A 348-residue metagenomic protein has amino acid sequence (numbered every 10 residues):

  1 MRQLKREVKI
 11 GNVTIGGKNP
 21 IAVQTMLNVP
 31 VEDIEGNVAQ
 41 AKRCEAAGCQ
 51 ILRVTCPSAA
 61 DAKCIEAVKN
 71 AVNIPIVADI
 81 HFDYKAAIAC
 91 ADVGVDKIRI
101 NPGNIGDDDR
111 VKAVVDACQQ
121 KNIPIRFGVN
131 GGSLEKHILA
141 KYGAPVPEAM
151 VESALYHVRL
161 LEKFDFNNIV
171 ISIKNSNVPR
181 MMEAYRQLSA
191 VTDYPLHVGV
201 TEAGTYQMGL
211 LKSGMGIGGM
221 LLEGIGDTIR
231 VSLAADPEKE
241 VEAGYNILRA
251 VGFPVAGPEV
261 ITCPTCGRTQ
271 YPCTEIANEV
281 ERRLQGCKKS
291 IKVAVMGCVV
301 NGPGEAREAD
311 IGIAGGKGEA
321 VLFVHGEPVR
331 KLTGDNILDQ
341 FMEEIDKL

Functional and structural regions predicted by a protein language model:
M1-M26, Q119, R282: N-terminal amphipathic alpha-helix/helix-capping segment at the start of soluble metabolic enzymes
K18-G36, T55, I74-F82, I138-V151 (+1 more regions): Active-site mouth loops of central-metabolism enzymes
I21-L27, L52-V54, I76-I80, I98-I100 (+6 more regions): Hydrophobic faces of well-ordered beta-strands that scaffold small-molecule active sites in alpha/beta enzyme cores
I34, E45-V68, R99-D107, I169-V178: Glycine-rich, proline-tolerant flexible connector loops at the mouths of alpha/beta enzymes
A59-I80, A113-I125, Y185-L196, V280-R282: Alpha-helix-loop-beta-strand connector modules within alpha/beta enzyme cores
A71-I74, D92-I98, Q119-N122, S189-P195 (+3 more regions): Glycine-enriched alpha-helix->loop->beta-strand junction motifs that scaffold or abut catalytic
K85-R126: Hydrophobic or amphipathic alpha-helical targeting/insertion segments
N130-S133, I138-Q285: Catalytic alpha/beta core domains of metabolic enzymes, predominantly
